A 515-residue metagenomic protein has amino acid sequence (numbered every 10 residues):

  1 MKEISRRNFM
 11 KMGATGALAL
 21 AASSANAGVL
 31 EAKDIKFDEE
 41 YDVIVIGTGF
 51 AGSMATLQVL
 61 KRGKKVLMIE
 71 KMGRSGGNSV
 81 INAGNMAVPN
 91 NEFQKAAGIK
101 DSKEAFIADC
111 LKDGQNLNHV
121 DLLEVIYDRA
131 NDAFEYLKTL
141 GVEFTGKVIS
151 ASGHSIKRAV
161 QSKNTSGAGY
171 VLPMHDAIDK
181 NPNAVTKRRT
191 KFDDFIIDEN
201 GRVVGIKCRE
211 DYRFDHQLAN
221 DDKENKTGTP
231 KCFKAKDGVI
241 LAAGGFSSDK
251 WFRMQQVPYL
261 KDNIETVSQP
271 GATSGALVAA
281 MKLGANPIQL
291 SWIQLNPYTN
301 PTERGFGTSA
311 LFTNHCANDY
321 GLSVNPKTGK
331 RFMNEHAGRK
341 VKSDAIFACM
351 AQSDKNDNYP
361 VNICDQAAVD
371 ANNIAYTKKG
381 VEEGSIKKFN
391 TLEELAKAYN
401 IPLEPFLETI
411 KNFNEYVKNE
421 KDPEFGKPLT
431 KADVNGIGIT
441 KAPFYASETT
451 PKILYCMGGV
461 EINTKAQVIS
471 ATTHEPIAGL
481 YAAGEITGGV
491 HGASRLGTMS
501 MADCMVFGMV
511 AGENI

Functional and structural regions predicted by a protein language model:
M1-A17: N-terminal secretory signal peptides and thylakoid transit peptides that target proteins across membranes
M12, I35, K65, K71-D194 (+4 more regions): Conserved N-terminal/central alpha/beta ligand/cofactor-binding core
F37-G49: Beta1/beta-strand and adjacent pyrophosphate-binding region of the FAD-binding site in flavoprotein oxidoreductases
G52: N-terminal Rossmann-fold NAD(P) dinucleotide-binding loop
R213-E303, F507-V510: Glycine-rich loop(s) and the adjacent beta-strand/alpha-helix scaffold that form part
K261-S268, G489-I515: A conserved FAD-binding loop/helix module that cradles the flavin
L277-A279, N286-I401: An anion/pyrophosphate-binding glycine-rich loop and adjacent beta-alpha core in soluble alpha-beta enzymes
P405-S494: A glycine-rich dinucleotide-binding beta-alpha-beta segment and adjacent secondary-structure elements that constitute
